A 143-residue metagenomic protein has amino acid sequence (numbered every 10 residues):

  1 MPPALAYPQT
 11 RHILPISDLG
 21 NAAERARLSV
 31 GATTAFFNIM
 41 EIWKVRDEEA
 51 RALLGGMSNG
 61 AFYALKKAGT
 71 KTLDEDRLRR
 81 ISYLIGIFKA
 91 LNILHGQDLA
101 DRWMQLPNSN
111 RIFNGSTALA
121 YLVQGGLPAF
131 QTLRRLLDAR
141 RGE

Functional and structural regions predicted by a protein language model:
M1-E143: Non-transmembrane "mature" sequence context
